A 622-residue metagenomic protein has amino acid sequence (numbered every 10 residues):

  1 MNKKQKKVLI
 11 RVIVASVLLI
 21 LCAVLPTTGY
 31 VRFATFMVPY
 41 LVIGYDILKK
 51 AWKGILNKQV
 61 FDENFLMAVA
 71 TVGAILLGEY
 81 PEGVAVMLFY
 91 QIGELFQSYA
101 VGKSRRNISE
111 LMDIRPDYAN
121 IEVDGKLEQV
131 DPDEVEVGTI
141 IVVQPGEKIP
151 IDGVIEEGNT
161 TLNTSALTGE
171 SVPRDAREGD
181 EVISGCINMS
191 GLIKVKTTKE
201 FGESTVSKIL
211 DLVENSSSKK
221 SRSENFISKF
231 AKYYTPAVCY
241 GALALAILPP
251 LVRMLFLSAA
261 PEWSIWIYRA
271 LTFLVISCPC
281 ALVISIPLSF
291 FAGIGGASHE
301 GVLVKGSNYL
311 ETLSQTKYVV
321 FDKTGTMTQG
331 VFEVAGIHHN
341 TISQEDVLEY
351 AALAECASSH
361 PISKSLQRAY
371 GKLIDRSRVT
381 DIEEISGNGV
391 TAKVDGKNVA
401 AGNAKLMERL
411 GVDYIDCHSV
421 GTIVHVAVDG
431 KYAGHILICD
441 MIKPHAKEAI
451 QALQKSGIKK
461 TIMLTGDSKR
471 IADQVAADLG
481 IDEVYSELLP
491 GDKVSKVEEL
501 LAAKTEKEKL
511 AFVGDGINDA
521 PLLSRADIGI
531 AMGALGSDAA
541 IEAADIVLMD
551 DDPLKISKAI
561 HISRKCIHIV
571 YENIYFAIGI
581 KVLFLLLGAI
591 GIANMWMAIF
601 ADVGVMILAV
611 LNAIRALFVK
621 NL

Functional and structural regions predicted by a protein language model:
M1-V14, A34, Y45-A74, L210-A244 (+5 more regions): Soluble-to-membrane junctions at the N-terminal ends of transmembrane alpha-helices in multi-pass ion-transporting
N2-Y118, K220, K229, P236-A237 (+2 more regions): Transmembrane helix-loop-helix hairpins at the membrane interface
G29-M37, V60-A68, Y80-V86, F226 (+4 more regions): Membrane-water interface of transmembrane alpha-helices in multipass transporters/channels
N64-A68, L167, Y268, C278-A354 (+2 more regions): Conserved catalytic phosphorylation-site environment of P-type ATPases
M87-P145, A176, V304, I471 (+3 more regions): Juxtamembrane coupling segments of multi-pass membrane pumps/enzymes
E110-E203, N308-A351, K393-V394: Conserved cytosolic catalytic loops of P-type ATPases
Q144, V334-K460, K469, D478-V497: P-type ATPase nucleotide-binding
G396, T422, V428-E572, I580: Conserved ATP-binding TGD loop and adjacent catalytic N/P-domain core of P-type ATPases
